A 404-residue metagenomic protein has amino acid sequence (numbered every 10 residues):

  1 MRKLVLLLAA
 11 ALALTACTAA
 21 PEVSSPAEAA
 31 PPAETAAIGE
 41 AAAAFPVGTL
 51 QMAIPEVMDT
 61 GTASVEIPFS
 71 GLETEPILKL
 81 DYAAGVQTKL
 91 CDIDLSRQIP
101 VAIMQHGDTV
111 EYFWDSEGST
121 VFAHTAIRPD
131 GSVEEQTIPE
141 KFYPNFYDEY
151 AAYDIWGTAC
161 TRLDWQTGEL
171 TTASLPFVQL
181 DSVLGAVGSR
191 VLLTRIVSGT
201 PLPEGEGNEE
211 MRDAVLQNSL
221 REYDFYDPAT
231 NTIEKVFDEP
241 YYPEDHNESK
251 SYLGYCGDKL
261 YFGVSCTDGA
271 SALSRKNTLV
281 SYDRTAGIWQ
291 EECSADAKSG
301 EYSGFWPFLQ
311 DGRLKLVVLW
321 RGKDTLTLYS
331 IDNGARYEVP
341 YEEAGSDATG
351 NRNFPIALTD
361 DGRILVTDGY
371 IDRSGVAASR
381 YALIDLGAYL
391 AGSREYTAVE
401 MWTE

Functional and structural regions predicted by a protein language model:
M1-L8: Positively charged n-region of N-terminal signal peptides that target proteins for export
L14-A16: C-terminal motif of bacterial Sec signal peptides marking the signal peptidase cleavage site
T18-S25: Bacterial lipoprotein signal-peptidase II cleavage site
P31-I93: An edge-strand/N-cap motif at the start of beta-rich repeat modules
M52-V57, S96-H106, I138-E149, F177-G188 (+4 more regions): Repeated scaffold domains used in trafficking and secretory/extracellular systems, primarily beta-propellers
A63, T109, Y150-A151, R190 (+3 more regions): Conserved core beta-strand positions within WD40 beta-propeller blades
E66, Y112-W114, Y153-D154, L193-R195 (+3 more regions): Residue position within the beta-strands of beta-propeller blades
G71-L95, S116-I138, G157-F177, G207-Y241 (+3 more regions): Surface-exposed loop/turn elements that mediate protein-protein interactions on large endomembrane-trafficking
